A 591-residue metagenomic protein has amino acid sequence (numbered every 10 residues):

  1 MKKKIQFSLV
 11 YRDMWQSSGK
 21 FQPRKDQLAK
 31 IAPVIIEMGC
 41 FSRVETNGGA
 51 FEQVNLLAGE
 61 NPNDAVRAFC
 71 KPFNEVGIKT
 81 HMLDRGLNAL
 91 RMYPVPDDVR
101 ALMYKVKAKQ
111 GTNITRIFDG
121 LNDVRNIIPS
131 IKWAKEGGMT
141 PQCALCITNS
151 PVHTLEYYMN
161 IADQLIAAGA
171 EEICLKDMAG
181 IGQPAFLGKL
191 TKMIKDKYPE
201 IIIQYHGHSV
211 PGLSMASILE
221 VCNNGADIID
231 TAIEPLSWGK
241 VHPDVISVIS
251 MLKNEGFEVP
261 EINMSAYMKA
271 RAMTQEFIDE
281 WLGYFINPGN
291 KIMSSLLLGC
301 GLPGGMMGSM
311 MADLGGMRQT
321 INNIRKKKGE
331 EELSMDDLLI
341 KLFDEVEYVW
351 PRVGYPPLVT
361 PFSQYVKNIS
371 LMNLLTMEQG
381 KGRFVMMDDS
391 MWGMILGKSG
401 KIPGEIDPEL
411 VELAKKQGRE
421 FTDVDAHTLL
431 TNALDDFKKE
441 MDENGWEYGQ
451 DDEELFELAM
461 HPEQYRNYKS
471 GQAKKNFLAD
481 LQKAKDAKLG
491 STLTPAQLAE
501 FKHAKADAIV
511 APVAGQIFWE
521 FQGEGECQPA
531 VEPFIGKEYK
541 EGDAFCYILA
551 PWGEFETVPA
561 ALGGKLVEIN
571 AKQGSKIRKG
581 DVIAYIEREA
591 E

Functional and structural regions predicted by a protein language model:
M1-S18, V66-K71: N-terminal amphipathic alpha-helix/helix-capping segment at the start of soluble metabolic enzymes
I5-D13, S42-T46, I78-R85, T115-I117 (+4 more regions): Hydrophobic faces of well-ordered beta-strands that scaffold small-molecule active sites in alpha/beta enzyme cores
P33, G48-D163, G180-Q183: Active-site beta->alpha loop and helix N-cap motifs at the rims of alpha/beta catalytic domains
I36-V54, I292-L297, G301-D507: Terminal or standalone catalytic/regulatory effector modules within metabolic enzymes and repeat proteins
I117, D177, N224-P243: Glycine-rich phosphate-binding active-site loops on the catalytic face of alpha/beta enzymes
H153-L165, P211-D227: Catalytic cores of alpha/beta
S237-I262: C-terminal helical cap(s) of enzyme catalytic domains, especially alpha/beta-barrels
L493-Y547, E554-T557, G563, E568: Acidic, low-complexity mobile loops and tails
